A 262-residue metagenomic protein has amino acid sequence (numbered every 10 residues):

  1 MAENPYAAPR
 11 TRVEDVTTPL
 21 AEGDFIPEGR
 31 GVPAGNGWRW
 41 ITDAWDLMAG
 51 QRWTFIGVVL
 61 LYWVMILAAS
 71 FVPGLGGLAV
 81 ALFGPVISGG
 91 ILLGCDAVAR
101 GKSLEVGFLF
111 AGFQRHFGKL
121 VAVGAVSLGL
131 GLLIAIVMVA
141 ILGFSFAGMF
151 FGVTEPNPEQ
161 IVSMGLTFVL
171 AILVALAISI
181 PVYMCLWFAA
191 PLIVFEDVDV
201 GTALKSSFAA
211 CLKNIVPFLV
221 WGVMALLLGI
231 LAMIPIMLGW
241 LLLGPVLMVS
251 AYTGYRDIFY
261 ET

Functional and structural regions predicted by a protein language model:
A2-T262: Hydrophobic alpha-helical membrane segments
